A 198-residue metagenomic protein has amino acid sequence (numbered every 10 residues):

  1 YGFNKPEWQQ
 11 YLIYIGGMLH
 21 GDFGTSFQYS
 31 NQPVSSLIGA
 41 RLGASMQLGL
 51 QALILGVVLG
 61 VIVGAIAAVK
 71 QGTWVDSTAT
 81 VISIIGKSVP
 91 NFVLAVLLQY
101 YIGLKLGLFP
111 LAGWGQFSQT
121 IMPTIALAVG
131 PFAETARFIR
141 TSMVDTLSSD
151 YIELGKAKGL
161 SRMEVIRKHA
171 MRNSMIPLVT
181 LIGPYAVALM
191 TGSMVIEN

Functional and structural regions predicted by a protein language model:
Y1-L12, F27-Q28, Q32, G103-M122: Hydrophobic alpha-helical transmembrane segments of membrane transport/permease proteins and related membrane-embedded
Y1-P6, V57, I66, W74-G86: N-terminal signal-anchor/first transmembrane alpha helix
G2-F3, G16, H20, G103 (+3 more regions): Residues at helix-coil transition
F3-V61: An internal, D/E-rich "acidic patch" concept
Y14-G16, V81-P110, A126-G130: Membrane-water interface segments at the C-terminal ends of transmembrane alpha-helices in multi-pass inner-membrane
H20, L94-A95, V144: Alpha-helical transmembrane segments and their lipid-water interface positions in multi-pass membrane proteins
D22, V89, K105-L106, T146 (+1 more regions): A general structural signal marking secondary-structure boundaries and capping sites
I38-V75, N91, W114-N198: Alpha-helical transmembrane segments of integral membrane proteins, especially multi-pass inner/plasma-membrane
